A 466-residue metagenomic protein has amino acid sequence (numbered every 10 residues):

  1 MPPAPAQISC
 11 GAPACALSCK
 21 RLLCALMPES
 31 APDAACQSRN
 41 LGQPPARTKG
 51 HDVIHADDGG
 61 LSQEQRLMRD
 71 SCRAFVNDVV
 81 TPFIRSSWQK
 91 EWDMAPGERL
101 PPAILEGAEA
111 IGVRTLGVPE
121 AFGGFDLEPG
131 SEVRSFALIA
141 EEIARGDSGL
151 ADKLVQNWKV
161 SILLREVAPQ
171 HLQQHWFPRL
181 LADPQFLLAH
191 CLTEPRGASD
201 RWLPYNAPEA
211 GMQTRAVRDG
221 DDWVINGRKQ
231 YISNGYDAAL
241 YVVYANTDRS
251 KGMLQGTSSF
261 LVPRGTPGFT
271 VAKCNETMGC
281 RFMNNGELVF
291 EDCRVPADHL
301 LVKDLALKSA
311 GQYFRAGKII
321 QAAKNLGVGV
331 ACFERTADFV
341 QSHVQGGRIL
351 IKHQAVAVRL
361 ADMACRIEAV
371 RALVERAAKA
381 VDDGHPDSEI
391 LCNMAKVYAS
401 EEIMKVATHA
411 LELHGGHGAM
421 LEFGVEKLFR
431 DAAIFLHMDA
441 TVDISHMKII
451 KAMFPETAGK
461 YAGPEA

Functional and structural regions predicted by a protein language model:
C10, C15, C19-L154, H175-R179 (+1 more regions): Amphipathic, small/basic residue-rich leader segments at the start of a protein or domain
A16-L17, N226-T270: A short core secondary-structure module
A46-D57, I139, H414-A466: Glycine-rich phosphate/cofactor-binding loops in nucleotide/flavin-utilizing enzymes
G60-L61, L67-D70, T270-E368, F435 (+3 more regions): Glycine-rich beta->alpha junctions and the first turn(s) of the following alpha-helix
I84-A95, A337, Q341-R348, A364-Y398 (+1 more regions): C-terminal helix-coil-helix/basic helical segment that borders enzyme active sites and/or dimer interfaces and provides
A151-Q173, A198-S199: N-terminal glycine-rich flavin-associated loop
P184-S199: A short, Trp-centered hydrophobic/proline-enriched beta-strand micro-motif
A216-V217: A structural signal for short hydrophobic beta-strand segments in well-ordered beta-sheet cores
